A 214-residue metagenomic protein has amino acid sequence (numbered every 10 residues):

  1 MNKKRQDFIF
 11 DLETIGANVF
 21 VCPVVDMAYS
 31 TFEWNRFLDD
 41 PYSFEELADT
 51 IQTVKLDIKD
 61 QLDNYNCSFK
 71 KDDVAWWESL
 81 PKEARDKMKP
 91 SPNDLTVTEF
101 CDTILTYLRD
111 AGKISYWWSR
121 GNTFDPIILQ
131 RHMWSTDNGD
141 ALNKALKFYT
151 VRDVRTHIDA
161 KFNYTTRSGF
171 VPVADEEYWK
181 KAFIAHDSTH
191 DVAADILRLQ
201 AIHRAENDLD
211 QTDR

Functional and structural regions predicted by a protein language model:
N2-F8, E13-S119: Conserved non-catalytic scaffold segment of RNase H-like nuclease domains
D11-E13, D125, D153, D191: Acidic active-site catalytic centers that drive phospho-/nucleotidyl reactions and related ester hydrolyses
I51-D57, N143-K161: A short, structured active-site edge motif that brings together acidic residues
D63-Y65, K71-E78, R152-A193: Active-site-proximal helix-loop-helix substrate-binding element of RNase H-like nuclease domains
L108, T123-Y149: Substrate-recognition/cap helix-loop segment adjacent to the acidic, metal-dependent catalytic center of Asp-based
K113-T123, I127-I128, F170-R214: Acidic, Mg2+-coordinating catalytic module of metal-dependent nucleases/exonucleases that use a two-metal-ion mechanism
R131-T136, A160-N163, A201-A205: Active-site catalytic microenvironments for nucleophilic, acid-base chemistry
T136-N143, Y164-V173, E206: Substrate-binding/catalytic groove segments of enzymes that remodel or degrade extracellular structural polymers
